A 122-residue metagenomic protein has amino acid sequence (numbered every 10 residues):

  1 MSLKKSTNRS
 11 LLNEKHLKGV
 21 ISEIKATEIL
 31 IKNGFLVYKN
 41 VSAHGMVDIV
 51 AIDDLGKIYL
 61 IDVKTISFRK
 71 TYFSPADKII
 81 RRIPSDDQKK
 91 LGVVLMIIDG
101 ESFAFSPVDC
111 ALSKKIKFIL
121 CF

Functional and structural regions predicted by a protein language model:
M1-N40: Acidic-basic catalytic patches of nuclease active cores, encompassing PD-(D/E)XK and other metal-cofactor nuclease
A26, L30, I49-A51, G56-R69: Conserved catalytic cores of phosphodiester-cleaving nucleases, focusing on short active-site segments
L36-M46, V50-D54: Active-site metal-binding core of divalent-cation-utilizing nuclease and nuclease-like domains
K39, D62, L95-I97: Structural signal for conserved beta-strand scaffold positions within catalytic alpha/beta enzyme cores
A43, I66, D99-E101: Short, solvent-exposed coil/turn elements at secondary-structure transition points
H44-M46, G56-L60, Q88-L91: Short connector loops at helix/strand junctions that flank enzyme active sites, especially segments positioning acidic
I66-K89, V94-L95: Short, charged, amphipathic alpha-helix that recurs within catalytic cores of restriction-modification and other
K89-F122: Domain-level recognition of nuclease-like catalytic cores that cleave nucleotide substrates
